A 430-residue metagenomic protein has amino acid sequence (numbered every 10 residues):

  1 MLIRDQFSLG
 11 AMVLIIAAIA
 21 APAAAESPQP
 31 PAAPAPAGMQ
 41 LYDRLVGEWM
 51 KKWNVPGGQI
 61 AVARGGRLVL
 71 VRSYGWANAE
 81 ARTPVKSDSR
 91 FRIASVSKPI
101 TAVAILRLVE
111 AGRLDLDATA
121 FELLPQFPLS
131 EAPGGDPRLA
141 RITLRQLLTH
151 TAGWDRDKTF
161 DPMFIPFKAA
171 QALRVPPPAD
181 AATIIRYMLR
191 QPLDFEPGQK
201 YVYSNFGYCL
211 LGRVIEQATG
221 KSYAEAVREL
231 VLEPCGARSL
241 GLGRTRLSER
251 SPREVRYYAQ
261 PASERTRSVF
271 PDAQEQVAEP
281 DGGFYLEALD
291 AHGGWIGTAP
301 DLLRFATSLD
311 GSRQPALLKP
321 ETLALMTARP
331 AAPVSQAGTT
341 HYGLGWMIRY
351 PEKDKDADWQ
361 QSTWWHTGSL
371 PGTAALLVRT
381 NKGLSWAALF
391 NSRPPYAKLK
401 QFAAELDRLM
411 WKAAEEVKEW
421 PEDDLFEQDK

Functional and structural regions predicted by a protein language model:
M1-A11: Bacterial N-terminal signal peptides that target proteins for export
G10-A20: Bacterial N-terminal signal peptides
A35-I93, L129: Short, conserved catalytic-motif segment at the N-terminal edge
D43-G47, I60, G66, R90-A120 (+3 more regions): Active-site SXXK
W76-N78, A132-T363: Short, surface-exposed loop or secondary-structure junction motifs that flank catalytic or metal-binding residues
L116-P133, E233-C235: Short, glycine/proline-biased beta-turn/loop segments that scaffold the active-site neighborhood
T327-A331, P351, Q360, P394-K430: Short, gly/Ser/Thr-rich active-site loops of penicillin-recognizing serine hydrolases
A374-R393: Short, well-ordered beta-strand elements
